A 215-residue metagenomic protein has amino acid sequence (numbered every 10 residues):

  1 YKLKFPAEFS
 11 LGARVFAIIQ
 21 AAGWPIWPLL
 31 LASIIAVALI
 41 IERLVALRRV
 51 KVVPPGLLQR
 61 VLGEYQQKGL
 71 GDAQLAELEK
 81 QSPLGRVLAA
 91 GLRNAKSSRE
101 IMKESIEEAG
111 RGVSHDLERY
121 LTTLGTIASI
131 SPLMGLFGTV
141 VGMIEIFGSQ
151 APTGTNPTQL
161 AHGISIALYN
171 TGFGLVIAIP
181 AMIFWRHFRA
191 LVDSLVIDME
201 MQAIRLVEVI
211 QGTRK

Functional and structural regions predicted by a protein language model:
F5-L57: Hydrophobic membrane-targeting segments
S10, R14, P83-R86, I101 (+1 more regions): Generic alpha-helical secondary structure signal
G12-A22, E107-A128, P157-Y169: Alpha-helical membrane-interface segments at transmembrane helix boundaries
G23, V37, A73, L88 (+3 more regions): Residue-level signature of catalytic and energy-coupling elements of molecular machines, predominantly ATP/GTP-dependent
I26-L39, G125-P132, G138, I177-A181: Alpha-helical transmembrane segments of integral membrane proteins
K51-F137, V141-G154, I183-K215: Predominantly long cytosolic amphipathic alpha-helical stalk/bundle segments
T158, H162-W185, R189: Pore-lining and gate-forming transmembrane alpha-helices of multi-pass membrane transport proteins
